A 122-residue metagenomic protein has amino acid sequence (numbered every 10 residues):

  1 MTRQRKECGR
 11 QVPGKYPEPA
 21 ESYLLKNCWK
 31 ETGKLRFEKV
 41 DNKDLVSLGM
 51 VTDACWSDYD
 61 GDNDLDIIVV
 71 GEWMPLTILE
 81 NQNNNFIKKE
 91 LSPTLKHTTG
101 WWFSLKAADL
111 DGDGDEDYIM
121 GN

Functional and structural regions predicted by a protein language model:
M1-N122: Beta-propeller-forming repeat regions
